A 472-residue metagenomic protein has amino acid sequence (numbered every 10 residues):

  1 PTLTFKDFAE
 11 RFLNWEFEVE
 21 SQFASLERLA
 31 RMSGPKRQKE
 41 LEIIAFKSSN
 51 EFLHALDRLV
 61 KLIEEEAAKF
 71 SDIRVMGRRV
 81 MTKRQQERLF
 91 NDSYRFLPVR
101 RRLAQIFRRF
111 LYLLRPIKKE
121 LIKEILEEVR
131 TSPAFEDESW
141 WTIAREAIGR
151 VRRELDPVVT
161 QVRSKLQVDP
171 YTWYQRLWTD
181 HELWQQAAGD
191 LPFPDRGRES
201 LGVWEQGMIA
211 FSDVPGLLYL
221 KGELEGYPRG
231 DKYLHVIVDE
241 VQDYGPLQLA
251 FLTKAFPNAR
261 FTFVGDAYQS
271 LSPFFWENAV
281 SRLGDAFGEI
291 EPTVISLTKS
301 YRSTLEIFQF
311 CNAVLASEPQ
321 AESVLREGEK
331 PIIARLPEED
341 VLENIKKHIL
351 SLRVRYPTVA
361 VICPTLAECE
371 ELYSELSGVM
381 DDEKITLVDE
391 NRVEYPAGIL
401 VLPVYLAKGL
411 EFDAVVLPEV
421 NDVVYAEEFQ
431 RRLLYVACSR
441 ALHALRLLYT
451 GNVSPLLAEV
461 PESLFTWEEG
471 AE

Functional and structural regions predicted by a protein language model:
P1, E16-V19, Q86-L89, S93: Conserved, well-structured beta-alpha core segment at the onset of a catalytic domain
L3-A68: P-loop NTPase motor core
L3-S25, P192-F193, G197, E205 (+2 more regions): Conserved helicase motor core of SF1/SF2 NTP-dependent helicases
E40, I44, S48, P98 (+2 more regions): Conserved aromatic-histidine-acidic binding/catalytic patches
F46, R100, I148, I362-T365: Conserved phosphate/pyrophosphate-binding and hydrolysis machinery centered on Walker-type P-loop NTPases, extending
D57-R58, L62, E66-K69, R74-G77 (+2 more regions): P-loop NTP-binding module
E66-H235, Q248-L249: Conserved helicase NTPase catalytic core signature
